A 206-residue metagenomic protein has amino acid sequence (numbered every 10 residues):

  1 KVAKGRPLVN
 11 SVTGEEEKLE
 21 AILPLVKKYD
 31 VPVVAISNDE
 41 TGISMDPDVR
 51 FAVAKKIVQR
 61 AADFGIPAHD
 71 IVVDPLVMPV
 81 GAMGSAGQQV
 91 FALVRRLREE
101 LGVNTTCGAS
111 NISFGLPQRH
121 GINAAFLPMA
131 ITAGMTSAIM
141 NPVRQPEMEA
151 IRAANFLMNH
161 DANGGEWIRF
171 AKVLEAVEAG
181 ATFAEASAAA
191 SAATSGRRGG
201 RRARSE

Functional and structural regions predicted by a protein language model:
K1, A179-E206: Terminal or standalone catalytic/regulatory effector modules within metabolic enzymes and repeat proteins
K1, R6-E16, A86: Catalytic beta/alpha-barrel core
R6, A21, V26-E185: Catalytic alpha/beta core domains of metabolic enzymes, predominantly
